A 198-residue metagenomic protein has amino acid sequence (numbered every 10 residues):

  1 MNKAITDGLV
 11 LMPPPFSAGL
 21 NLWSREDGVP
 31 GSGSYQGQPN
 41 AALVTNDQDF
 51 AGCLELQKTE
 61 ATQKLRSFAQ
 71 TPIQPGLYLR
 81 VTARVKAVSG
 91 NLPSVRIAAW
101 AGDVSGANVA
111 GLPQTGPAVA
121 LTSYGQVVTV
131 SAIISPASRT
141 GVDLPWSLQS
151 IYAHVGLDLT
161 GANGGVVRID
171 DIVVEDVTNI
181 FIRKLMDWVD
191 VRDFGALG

Functional and structural regions predicted by a protein language model:
M1-S34, L185-V189: Extracellular carbohydrate-recognition regions
P15-F16, L54, K58-R96, V130-P136 (+1 more regions): Extra-cytoplasmic beta-strand recognition segments
S34-Q63: Short carbohydrate-recognition loop motifs
L54-E55, R66-I73, Q114-T122, G141-L144: Beta-strand-rich interaction surfaces with strong enrichment in secreted/lumenal proteins
A98-T122: Terminal beta-strand-rich extracellular "head" domains that mediate receptor/glycan or other ligand binding
S131-V167: Extracellular beta-strand ligand-recognition surfaces/modules
G164-I180: Exposed low-complexity, polar/acidic, P/S/T/G-rich flexible segments that act as propeptides, protease-susceptible
T178-G198: Right-handed parallel beta-helix/beta-solenoid
